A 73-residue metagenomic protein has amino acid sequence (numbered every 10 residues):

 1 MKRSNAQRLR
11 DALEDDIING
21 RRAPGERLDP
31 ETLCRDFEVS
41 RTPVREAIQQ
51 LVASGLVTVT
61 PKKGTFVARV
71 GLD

Functional and structural regions predicted by a protein language model:
M1-D73: Short linear motifs at protein or domain termini
